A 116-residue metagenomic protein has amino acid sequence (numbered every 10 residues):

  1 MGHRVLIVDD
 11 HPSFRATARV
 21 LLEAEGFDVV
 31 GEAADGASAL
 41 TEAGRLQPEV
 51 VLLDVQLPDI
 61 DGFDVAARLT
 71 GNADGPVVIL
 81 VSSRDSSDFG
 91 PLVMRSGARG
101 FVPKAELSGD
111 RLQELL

Functional and structural regions predicted by a protein language model:
P12-G31: Two-component/phosphorelay signaling modules centered on CheY-like receiver
D35-S38, D61-D64: Acidic catalytic/metal-coordinating carboxylates
L53-D54: Active-site T/S-Asp motif of two-component receiver
P58: The feature encodes the CheY-like receiver
F63-D74: Short amphipathic alpha-helix used as the core "switch/output" element in two-component signaling
D64, R84-V102, E106, D110: Alpha4 helix (beta4-alpha4-beta5 surface) of REC/receiver domains from two-component response regulators
R111-L116: Receiver (REC) domain switch/output surface
